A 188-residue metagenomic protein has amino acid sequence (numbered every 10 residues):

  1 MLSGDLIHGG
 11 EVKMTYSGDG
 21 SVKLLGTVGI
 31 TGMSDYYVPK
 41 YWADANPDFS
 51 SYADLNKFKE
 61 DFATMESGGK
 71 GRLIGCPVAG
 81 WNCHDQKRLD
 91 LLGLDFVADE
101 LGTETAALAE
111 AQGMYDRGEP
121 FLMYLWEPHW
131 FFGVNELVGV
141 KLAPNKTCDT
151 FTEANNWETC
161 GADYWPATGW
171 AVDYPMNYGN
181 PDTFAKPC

Functional and structural regions predicted by a protein language model:
L2-D5, S34-Y37, R72-C76, L122-L125 (+1 more regions): Structural recognition of the beta-strand scaffold that forms the well-ordered cores of secreted hydrolase catalytic
D5-L24, R88-L92, A98-C188: Flexible, solvent-exposed loop/hinge segments that line or gate ligand/substrate-binding clefts
E11, P47-S50, D54, G80-K87 (+1 more regions): Extracytoplasmic/secreted proteins, especially bacterial periplasmic and envelope-associated proteins
G18-L73, P181: A conserved helix-loop-strand patch within extracytoplasmic ligand-binding domains of the periplasmic binding
V28, P47-S50, I74-P77, D99-A106 (+1 more regions): Extracytoplasmic/periplasmic, Sec-exported soluble proteins
I30-T31, D44, A79, K146 (+1 more regions): A generic structural micro-environment signature that highlights single residues at secondary-structure boundaries
N46, N56-D61, S67, N82 (+4 more regions): Detector for Asparagine
A53-D99: Ligand-binding cleft/hinge of the Venus flytrap
